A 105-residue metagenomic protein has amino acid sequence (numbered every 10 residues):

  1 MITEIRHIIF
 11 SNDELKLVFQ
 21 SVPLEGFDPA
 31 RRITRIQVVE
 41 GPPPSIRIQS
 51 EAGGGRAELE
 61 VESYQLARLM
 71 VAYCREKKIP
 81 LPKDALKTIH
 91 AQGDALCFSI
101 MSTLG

Functional and structural regions predicted by a protein language model:
M1-G105: Intrinsically disordered, low-complexity linear regions
